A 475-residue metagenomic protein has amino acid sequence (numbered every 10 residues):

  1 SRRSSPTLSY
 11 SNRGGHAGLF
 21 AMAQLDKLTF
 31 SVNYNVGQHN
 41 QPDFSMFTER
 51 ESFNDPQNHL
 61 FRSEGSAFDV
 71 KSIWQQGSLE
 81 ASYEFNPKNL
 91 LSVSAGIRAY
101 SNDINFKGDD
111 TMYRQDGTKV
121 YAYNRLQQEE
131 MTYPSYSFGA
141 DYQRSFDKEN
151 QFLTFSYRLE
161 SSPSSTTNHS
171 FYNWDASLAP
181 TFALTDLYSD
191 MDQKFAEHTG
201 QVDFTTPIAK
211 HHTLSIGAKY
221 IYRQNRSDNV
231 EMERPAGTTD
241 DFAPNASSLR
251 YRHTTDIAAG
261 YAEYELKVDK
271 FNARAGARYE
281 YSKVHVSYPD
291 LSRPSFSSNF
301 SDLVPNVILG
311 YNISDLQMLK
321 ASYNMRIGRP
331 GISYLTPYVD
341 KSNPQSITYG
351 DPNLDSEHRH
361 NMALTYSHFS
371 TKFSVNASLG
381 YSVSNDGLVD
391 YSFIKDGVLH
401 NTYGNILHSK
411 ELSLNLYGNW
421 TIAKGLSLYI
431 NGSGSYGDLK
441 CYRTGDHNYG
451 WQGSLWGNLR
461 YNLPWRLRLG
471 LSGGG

Functional and structural regions predicted by a protein language model:
S1-G108, R125-P163, D203-R223, E265 (+7 more regions): Membrane-proximal, glycine/serine-rich, low-complexity loop/turn segments characteristic of large bacterial
R3, F44, T48, S63 (+12 more regions): Surface-exposed extracellular loop regions of Gram-negative outer-membrane beta-barrel proteins
S9-S11, D69-K71, Q128-T132, D190-A196 (+6 more regions): Replace "Gram-negative outer membrane beta-barrel proteins" with "bacterial and organellar outer membrane beta-barrel
P42-R62, T111-Y123, N168-L187, Q224-L249 (+3 more regions): Surface-exposed loop/turn segments flanking beta-strands in extracellular/periplasmic regions
G108-S135, R144-A259, L407-S409: Replace "related TpsB outer-membrane translocases also match" with "some related outer-membrane beta-barrels such as
E197-T199, N245-S248, Y349-D351, D355 (+1 more regions): Outer membrane beta-barrel strand-and-loop segments of large Gram-negative receptors, especially TonB-dependent
L214-M318: Signature of Gram-negative outer-membrane beta-barrel scaffolds
V307, L364, L416, L459: Hydrophobic, well-ordered secondary-structure elements that form the walls of internal hydrophobic environments
